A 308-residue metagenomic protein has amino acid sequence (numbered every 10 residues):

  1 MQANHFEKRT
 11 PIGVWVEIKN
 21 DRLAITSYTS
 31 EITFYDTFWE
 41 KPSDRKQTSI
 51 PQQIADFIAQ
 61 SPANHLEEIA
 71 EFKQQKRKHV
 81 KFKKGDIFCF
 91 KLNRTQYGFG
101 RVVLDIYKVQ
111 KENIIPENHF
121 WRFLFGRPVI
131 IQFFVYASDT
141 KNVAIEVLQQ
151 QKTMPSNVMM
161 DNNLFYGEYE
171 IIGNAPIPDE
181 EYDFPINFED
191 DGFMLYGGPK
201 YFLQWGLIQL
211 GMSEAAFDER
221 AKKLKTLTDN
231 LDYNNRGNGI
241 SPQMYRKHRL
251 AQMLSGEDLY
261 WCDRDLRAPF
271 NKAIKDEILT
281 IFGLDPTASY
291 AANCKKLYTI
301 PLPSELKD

Functional and structural regions predicted by a protein language model:
M1-Q52: N-terminal accessory interaction module
I12-V16, L23-I25, I32, L92 (+6 more regions): Hydrophobic transmembrane signal anchors and adjacent membrane-proximal interface regions, especially in viral
R45-Y136: Short N-terminal edge-element motif at the start of the domain
W121, G126-D139, Q149, S241 (+3 more regions): Residue-level hotspots within well-ordered secondary structure
Y136-K223: Long, low-complexity intrinsically disordered regions
N187-D308: A eukaryote-biased signal for long
